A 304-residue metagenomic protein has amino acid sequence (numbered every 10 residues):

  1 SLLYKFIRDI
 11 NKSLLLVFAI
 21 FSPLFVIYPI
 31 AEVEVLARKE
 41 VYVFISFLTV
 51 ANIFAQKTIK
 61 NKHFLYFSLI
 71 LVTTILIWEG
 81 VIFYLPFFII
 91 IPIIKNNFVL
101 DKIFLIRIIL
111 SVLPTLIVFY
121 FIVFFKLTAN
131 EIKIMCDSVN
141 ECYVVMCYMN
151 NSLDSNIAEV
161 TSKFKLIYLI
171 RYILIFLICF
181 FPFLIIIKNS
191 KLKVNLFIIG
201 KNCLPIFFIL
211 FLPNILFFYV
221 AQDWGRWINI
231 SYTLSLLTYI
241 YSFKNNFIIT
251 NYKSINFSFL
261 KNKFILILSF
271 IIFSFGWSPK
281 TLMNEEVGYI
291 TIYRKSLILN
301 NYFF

Functional and structural regions predicted by a protein language model:
L3-I27, N61: Transmembrane-helix signature of polytopic, membrane-embedded enzymes that assemble or transfer cell-envelope glycans
V17-I45: Aromatic- and kink-enriched transmembrane "portal" helix at the membrane-lumen/periplasm boundary that abuts
I30-K39, F180-F243: Membrane-water interface signatures at transmembrane helix termini and the short loops that connect adjacent helices
Q56-V72, K102-L110: Short hydrophobic alpha-helices at membrane interfaces in multi-pass membrane enzymes
F64-I90: Membrane-interface alpha helices of multi-pass inner-membrane proteins
L85-L113: Perimembrane helix-loop-helix junctions
I106-I186: Membrane-lumen/periplasm interface segments of specific transmembrane helices in polyprenyl phosphate-linked
I109-L113, I248-G276: Signature aromatic-anchored transmembrane alpha helix within multi-pass, membrane-resident enzymes that catalyze glycan
